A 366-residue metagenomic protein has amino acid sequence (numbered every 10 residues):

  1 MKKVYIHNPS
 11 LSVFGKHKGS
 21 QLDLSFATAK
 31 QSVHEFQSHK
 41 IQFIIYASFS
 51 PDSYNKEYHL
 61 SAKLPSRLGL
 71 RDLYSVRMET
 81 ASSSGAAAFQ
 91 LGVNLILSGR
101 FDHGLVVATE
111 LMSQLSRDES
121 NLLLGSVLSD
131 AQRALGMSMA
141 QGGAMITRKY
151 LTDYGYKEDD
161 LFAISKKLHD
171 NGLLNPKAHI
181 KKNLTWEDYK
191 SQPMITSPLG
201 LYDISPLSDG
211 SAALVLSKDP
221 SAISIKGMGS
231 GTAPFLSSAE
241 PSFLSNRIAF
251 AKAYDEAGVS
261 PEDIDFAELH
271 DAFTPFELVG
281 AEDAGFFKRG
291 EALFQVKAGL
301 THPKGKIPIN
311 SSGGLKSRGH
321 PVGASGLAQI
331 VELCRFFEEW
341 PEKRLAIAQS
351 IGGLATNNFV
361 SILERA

Functional and structural regions predicted by a protein language model:
M1-S75, L97-S98, A108-S205, A212-A213 (+4 more regions): Conserved "HGTGT" condensation-loop signature of ketosynthase/thiolase-family condensing enzymes that catalyze
V76-S82: Short beta->alpha junction loops
S82-S84, M139: Catalytic nucleophile serine of serine hydrolases, specifically the conserved "nucleophile elbow" pentapeptide
A87: Active-site histidine-anchored catalytic micro-motif
H103-V107: Short, well-structured beta-strand segments enriched in hydrophobic/aromatic residues within extracellular or lumenal
V322: Short glycine/threonine-rich catalytic loop with a Thr-x-Gly-x-Asp
